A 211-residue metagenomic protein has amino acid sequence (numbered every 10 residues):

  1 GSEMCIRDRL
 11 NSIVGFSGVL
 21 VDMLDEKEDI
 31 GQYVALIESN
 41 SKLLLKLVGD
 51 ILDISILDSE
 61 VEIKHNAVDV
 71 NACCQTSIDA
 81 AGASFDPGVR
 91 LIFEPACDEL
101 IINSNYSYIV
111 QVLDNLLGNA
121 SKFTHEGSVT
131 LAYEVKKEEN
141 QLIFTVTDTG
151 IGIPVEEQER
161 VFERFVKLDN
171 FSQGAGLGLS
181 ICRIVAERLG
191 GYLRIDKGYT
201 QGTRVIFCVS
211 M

Functional and structural regions predicted by a protein language model:
G1-C5: Short, small-residue-biased leader/transition segments that mark boundaries at the very start of proteins
G15, I153-F165: Short conserved segment of the HATPase_c
S39-L44: Short alpha-helical segment of the dimerization/phosphotransfer core of two-component systems
S59-D69, N103, A175: Short flexible loop/turn segments at helix-to-beta-strand junctions within the C-terminal catalytic HATPase_c
K64-V68, D86-L100: Conserved catalytic submotifs in the C-terminal HATPase_c
G178, C182: Short alpha-helical Gxxx[C/S/T] motif in the catalytic ATP-binding
G190-D196: Glycine-rich ATP-binding loops of the HATPase_c
